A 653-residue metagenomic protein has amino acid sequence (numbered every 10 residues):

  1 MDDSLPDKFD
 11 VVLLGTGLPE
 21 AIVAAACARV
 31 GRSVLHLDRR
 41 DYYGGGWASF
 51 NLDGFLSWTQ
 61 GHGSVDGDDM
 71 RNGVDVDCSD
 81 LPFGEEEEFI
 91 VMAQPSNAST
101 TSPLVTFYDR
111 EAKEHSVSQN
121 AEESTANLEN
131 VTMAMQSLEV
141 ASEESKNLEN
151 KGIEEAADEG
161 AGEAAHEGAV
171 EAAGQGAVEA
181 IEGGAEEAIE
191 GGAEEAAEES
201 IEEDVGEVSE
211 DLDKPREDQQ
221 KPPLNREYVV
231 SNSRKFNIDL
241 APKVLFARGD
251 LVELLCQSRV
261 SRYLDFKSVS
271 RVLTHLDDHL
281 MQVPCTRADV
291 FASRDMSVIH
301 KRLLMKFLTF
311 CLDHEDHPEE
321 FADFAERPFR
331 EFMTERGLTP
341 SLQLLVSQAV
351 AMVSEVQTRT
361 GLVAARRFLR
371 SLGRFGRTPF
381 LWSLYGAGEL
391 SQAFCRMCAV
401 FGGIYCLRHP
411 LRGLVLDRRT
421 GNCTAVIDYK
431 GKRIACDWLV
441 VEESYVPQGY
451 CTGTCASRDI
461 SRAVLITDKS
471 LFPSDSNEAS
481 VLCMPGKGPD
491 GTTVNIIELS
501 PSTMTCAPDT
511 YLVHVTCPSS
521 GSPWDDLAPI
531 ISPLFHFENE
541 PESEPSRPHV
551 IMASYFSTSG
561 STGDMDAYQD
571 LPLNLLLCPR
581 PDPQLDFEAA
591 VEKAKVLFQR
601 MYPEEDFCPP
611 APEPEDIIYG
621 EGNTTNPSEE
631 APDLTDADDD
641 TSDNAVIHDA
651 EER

Functional and structural regions predicted by a protein language model:
D2-P19, L35: Beta1/beta-strand and adjacent pyrophosphate-binding region of the FAD-binding site in flavoprotein oxidoreductases
V11-L14, A24-C27, V34-D38, L255 (+7 more regions): Structural signal for hydrophobic/aromatic residues that build the beta-strand cores of folded beta-sheet domains
V12-L14, A25-F55, T59-Q60, D66 (+1 more regions): Glycine-rich FAD pyrophosphate-binding loop
R40, G44-F55, Q60, D69-M70 (+8 more regions): Short amphipathic alpha-helical segments embedded in low-complexity Lys/Glu-rich regions
V65-P223: Long intrinsically disordered, low-complexity regions that are acidic and Ser/Thr-rich
N147-N150, E154-E159, E163-E167, E171-G174 (+8 more regions): Rossmann-like flavin
W382, Q392-R396, V400-G403, P410-R547 (+1 more regions): Mid-domain catalytic core of redox enzymes that form a hydrophobic substrate pocket/lid adjacent to a catalytic redox
Y511, S522-R653: C-terminal catalytic lobe of FAD-dependent flavoproteins
